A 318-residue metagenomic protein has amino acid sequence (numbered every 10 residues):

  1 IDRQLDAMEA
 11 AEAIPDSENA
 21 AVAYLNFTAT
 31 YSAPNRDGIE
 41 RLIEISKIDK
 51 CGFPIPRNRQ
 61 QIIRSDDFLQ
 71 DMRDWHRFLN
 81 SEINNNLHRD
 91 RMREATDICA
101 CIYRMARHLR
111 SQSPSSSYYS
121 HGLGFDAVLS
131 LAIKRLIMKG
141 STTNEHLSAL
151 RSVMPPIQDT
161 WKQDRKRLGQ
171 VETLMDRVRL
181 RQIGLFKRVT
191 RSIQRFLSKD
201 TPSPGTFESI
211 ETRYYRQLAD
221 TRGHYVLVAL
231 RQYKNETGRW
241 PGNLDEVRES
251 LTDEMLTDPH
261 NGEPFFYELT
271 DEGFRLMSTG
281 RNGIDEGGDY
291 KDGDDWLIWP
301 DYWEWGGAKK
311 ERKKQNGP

Functional and structural regions predicted by a protein language model:
I1-P318: Short acidic linear motifs
